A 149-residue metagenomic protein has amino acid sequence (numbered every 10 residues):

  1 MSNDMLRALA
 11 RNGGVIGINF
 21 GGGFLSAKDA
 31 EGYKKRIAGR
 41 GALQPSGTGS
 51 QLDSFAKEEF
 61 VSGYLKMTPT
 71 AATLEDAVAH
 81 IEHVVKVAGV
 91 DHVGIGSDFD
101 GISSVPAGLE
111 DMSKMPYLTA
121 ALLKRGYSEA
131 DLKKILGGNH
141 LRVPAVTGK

Functional and structural regions predicted by a protein language model:
M1-G14, D76-D91: Histidine/acidic residue-rich metal-binding segments in metalloenzymes
S2-E59: Aromatic-lined glycan-binding groove of carbohydrate-active enzymes
V15, N19-G21, M67-L74, V87: Extended C-terminal subregions enriched in glycine
I16, V84, D98, L132 (+1 more regions): Conserved, mostly hydrophobic/aromatic
I18-G23, V87-E110: Short acidic/histidine-rich active-site segments
N19, A27-D29, P106, A145-G148: Short, solvent-exposed loop/turn and secondary-structure capping segments
K28, Y64-E75, G101-L109, L122-D131: Outer-membrane beta-barrel pore domains
E110-K149: Mid-to-C-terminal alpha-helical segments outside catalytic/metal-binding sites
